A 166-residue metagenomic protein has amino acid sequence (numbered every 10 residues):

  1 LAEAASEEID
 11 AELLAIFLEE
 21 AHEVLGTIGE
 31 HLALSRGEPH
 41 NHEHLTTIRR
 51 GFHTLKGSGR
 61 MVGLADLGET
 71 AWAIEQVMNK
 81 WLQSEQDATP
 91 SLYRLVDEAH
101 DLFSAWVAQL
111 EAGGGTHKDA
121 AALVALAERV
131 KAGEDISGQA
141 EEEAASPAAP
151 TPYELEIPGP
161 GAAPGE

Functional and structural regions predicted by a protein language model:
L1-E166: Non-catalytic helical tethers at domain boundaries
